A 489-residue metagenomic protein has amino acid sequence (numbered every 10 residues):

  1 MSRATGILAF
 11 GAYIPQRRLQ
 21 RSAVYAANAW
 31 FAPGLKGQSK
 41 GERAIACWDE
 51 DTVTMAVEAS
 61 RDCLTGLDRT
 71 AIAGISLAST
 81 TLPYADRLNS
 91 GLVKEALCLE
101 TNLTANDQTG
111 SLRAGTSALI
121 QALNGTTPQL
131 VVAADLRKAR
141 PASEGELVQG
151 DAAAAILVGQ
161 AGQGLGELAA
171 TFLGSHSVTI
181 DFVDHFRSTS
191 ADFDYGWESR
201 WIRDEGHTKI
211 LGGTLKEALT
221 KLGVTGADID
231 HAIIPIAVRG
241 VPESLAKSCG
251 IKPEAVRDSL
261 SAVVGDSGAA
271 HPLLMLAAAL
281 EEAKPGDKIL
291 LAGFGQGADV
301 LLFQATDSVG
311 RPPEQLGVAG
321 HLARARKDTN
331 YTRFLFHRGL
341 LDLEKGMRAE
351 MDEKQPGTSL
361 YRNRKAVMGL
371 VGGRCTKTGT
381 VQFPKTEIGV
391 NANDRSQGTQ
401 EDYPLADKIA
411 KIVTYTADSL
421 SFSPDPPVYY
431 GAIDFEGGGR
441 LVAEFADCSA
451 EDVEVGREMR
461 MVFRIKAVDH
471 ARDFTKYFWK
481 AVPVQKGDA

Functional and structural regions predicted by a protein language model:
M1-D49, S143-E205, K284, L291-L360: Condensing-enzyme catalytic core mediating Claisen C-C bond formation in acyl metabolism
I7, T52-R113, K221-S248: Conserved beta-ketoacyl condensing-enzyme motif
S39-E58, N106-R113, G145-L147, D192-G213 (+2 more regions): Active-site pocket-shaping loop/turn-to-helix segments
V57, L82, E100-N102, D107-P128 (+3 more regions): Claisen-condensing/thiolase-fold acyl-transfer catalytic domains that form or cleave C-C bonds in fatty acid
R348-T414: Cys/His-rich short segments
L420-A432, K476: Short aromatic-glycine-enriched beta-strand elements
D447-M461: Short nucleic-acid-contacting surface segments enriched for D/E, G, S/T with interspersed K/R
V462-A489: OB-fold/S1-family single-stranded nucleic acid-binding modules
